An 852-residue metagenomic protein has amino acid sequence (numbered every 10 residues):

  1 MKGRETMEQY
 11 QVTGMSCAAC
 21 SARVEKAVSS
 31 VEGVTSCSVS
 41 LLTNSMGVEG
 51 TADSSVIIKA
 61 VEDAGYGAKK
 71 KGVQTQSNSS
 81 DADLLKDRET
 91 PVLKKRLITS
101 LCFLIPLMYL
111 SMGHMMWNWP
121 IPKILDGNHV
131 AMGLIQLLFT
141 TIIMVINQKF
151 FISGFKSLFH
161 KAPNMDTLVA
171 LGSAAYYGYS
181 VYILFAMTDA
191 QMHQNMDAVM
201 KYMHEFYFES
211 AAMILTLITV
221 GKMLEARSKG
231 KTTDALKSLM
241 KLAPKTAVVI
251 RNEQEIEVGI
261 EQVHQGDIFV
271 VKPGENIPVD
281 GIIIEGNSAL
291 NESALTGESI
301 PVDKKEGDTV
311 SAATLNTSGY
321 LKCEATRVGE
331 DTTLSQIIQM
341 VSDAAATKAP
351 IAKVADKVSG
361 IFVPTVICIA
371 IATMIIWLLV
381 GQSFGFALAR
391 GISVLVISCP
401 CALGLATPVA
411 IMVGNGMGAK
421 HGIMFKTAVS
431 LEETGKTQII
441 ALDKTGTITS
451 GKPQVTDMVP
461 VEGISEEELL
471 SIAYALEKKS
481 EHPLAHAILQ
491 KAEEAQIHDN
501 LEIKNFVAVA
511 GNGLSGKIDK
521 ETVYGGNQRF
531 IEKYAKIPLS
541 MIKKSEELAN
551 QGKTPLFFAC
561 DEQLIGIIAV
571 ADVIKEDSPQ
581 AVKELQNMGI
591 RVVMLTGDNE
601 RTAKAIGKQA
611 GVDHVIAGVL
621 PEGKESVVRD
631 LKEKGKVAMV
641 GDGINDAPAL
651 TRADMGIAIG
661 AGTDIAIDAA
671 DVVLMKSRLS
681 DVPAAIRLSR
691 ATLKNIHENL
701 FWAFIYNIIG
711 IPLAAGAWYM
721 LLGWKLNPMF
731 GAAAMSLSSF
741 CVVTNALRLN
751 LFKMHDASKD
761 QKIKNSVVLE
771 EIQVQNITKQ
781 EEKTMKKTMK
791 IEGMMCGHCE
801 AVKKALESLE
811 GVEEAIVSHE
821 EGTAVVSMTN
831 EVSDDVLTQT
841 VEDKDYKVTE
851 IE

Functional and structural regions predicted by a protein language model:
M1-G133, I143, K229, Q254-E255 (+2 more regions): Flexible metal-binding regulatory segments at protein termini and peripheral loops
K2, A22, T35, T437 (+3 more regions): Conserved ATP-binding TGD loop and adjacent catalytic N/P-domain core of P-type ATPases
V31-S55, E205-F206, K237-D331, V429-A473 (+2 more regions): Conserved cytosolic catalytic loops of P-type ATPases
V92-T246, K357, M458, G723-P728 (+1 more regions): Transmembrane helix-loop-helix hairpins at the membrane interface
L93-K95, T314, Q438-L442, I448-E481 (+3 more regions): ATP-driven catalytic headpiece of P-type ATPases
M116-V130, F159, G178, M417 (+8 more regions): Membrane-embedded alpha-helical bundles of multi-pass transporters
M187, M196-A198, A212-P273, K304 (+5 more regions): Juxtamembrane coupling segments of multi-pass membrane pumps/enzymes
L295, V354, A389, A402-L476 (+4 more regions): Conserved catalytic phosphorylation-site environment of P-type ATPases
